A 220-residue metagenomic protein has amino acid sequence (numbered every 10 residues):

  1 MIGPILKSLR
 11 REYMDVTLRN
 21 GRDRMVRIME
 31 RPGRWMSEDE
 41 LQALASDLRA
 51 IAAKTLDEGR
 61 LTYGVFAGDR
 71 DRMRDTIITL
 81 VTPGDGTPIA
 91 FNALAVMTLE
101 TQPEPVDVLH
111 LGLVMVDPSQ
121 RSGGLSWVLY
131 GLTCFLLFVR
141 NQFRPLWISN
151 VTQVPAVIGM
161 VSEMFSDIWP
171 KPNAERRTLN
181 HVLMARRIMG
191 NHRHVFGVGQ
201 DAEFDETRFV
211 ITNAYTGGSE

Functional and structural regions predicted by a protein language model:
M1-L41, A45, M73, F138-E220: Terminal substrate-recognition subdomain of acyl/acetyltransferases
M1-L6, R49-E58, F66-D69, P83-F91 (+4 more regions): Short linear motifs at secondary-structure transitions and domain/linker junctions
V26-P118, R140: A conserved beta-strand-loop-helix scaffold within acyl/acetyltransferase catalytic domains
N92, L111, Y130-T133, N150: Polar/charged side chains located within well-ordered beta-strands of beta-rich proteins
L94-A95, L132-L137, F165: Short, well-ordered amphipathic alpha-helices
P103, L125, G159-V161: Generic domain-boundary/flexible-linker signal
V116, R121-L137: Conserved acetyl-CoA-binding loop-helix of GNAT-fold acetyltransferases
